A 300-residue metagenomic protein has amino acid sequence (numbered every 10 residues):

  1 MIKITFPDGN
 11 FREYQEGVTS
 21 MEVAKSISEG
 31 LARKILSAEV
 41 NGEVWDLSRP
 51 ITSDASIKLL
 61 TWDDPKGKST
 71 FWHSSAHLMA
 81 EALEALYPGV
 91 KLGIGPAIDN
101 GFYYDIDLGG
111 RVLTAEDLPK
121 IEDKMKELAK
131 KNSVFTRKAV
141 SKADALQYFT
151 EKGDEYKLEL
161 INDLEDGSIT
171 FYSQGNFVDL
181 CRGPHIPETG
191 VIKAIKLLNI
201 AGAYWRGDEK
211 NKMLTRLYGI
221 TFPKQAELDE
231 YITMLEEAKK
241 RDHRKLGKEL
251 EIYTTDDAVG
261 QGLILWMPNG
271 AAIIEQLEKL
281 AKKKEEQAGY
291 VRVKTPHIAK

Functional and structural regions predicted by a protein language model:
M1-I98, G110, K120-K124: Ubiquitin-like/PB1-type beta-grasp interaction modules and other compact soluble beta-rich domains
R49-T70, K91-A97, Y103-K300: Auxiliary tRNA-acceptor-end handling modules of aminoacyl-tRNA synthetases
